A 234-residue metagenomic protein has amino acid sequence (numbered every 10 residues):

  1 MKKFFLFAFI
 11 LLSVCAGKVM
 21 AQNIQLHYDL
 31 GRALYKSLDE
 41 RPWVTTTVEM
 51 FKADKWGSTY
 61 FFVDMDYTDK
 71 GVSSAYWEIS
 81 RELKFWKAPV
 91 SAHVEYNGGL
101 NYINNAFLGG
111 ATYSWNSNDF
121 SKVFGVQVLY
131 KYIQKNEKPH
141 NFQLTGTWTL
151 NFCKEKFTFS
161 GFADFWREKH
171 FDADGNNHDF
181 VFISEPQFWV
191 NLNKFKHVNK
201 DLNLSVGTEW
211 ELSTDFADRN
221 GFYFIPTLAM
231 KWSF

Functional and structural regions predicted by a protein language model:
F4-C15: Sec-dependent N-terminal signal peptides
C15-A21: Sec/Tat signal peptide C-region and signal peptidase I cleavage site
M20, W56-S58, E82-H93, N116-G125 (+2 more regions): Short loop/turn motifs that connect adjacent beta-strands in outer-membrane beta-barrel proteins
Y28-R32, M65-D69, Y96-L100, V128-Q134 (+3 more regions): Transmembrane beta-strands of outer-membrane beta-barrel pores
L38-R41, D66-S74, G98-F107, Y132-N141 (+2 more regions): Solvent-exposed loop/turn segments connecting transmembrane beta-strands in outer-membrane beta-barrel proteins
V48, I79, G109-Y113, L144-W148 (+2 more regions): Membrane-embedded beta-strands of outer-membrane beta-barrel proteins, especially the hydrophobic/small aromatic
I133-S205, W210-D215, W232-F234: Outer-membrane beta-barrel transmembrane domain signature
F222-F234: Outer-membrane beta-barrel "beta-signal"
